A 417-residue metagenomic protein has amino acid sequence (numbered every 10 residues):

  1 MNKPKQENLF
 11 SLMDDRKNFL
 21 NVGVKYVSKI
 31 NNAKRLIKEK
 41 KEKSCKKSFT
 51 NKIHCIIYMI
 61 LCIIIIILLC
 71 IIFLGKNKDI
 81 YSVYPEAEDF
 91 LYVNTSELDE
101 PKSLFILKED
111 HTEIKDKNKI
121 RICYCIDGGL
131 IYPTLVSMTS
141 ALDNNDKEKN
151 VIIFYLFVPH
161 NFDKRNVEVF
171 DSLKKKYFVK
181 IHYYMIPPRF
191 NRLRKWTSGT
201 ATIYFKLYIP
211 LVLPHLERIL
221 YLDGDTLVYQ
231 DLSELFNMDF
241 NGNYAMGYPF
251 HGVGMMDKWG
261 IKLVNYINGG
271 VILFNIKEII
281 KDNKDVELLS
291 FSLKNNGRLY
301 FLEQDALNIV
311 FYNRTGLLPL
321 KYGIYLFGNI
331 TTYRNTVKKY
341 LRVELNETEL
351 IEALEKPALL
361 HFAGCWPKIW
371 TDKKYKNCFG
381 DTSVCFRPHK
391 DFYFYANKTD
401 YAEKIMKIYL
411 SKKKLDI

Functional and structural regions predicted by a protein language model:
M1-I53: Short, low-complexity, Lys/Arg-enriched N-terminal segments of secretory-pathway carbohydrate enzymes
K52-I120, I126, L130, G269 (+1 more regions): A glycosyltransferase accessory/donor-loop signature
I131-K147: Histidine-anchored nucleotide/phosphate-binding helix
I152-N161, Y248: Short internal beta-strands
K174-I209: Active-site-proximal specificity loops/subdomain of glycosyltransferases
I219: Short aromatic/hydrophobic "clamp" motif used to bind/position activated sugar donors
D223-L227: The conserved acidic donor/metal-binding loop of glycosyltransferases
V228-K258: Conserved donor-nucleotide/metal-binding helix-loop-beta segment in metal-dependent transferases, i.e., the alpha-helix
